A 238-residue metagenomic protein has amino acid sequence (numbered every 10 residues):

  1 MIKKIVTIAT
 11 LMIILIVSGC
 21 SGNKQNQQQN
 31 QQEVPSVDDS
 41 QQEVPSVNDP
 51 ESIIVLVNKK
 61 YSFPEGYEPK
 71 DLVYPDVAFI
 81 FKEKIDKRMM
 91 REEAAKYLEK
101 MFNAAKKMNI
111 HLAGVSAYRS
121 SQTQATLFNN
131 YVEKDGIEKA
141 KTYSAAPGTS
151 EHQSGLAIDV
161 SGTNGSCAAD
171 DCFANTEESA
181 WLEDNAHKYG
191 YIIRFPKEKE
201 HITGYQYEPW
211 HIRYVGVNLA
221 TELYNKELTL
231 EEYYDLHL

Functional and structural regions predicted by a protein language model:
M1-Q25: Sec-dependent N-terminal signal peptides of Gram-positive bacterial secreted proteins and lipoproteins
C20-A117, S121-L238: Extracytoplasmic cell-surface/polysaccharide-interacting catalytic and binding patches
